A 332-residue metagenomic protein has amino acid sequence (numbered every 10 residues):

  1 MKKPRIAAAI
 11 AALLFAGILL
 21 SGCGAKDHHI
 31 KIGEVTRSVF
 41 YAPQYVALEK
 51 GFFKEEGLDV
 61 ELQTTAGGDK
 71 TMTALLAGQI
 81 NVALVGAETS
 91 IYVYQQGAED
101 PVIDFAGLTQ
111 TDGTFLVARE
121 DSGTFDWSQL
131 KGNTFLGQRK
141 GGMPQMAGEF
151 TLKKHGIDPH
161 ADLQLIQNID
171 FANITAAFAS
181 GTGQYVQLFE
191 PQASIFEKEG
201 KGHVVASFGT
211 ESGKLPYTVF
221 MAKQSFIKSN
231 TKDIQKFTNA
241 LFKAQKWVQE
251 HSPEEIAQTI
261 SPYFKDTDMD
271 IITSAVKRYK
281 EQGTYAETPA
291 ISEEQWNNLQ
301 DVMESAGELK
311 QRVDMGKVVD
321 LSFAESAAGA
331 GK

Functional and structural regions predicted by a protein language model:
M1-I10: Bacterial N-terminal signal peptides that target proteins for export
L20-G22: C-terminal motif of bacterial Sec signal peptides marking the signal peptidase cleavage site
G24-K26: Bacterial signal peptide processing site
H28-D158, Q164-N168, A177, Q184-E190 (+3 more regions): Short, glycine-/small- and polar/acidic-enriched structural segments that line small-molecule recognition paths
G51, E55, T210-S212, E281-I291: Short, solvent-exposed loop/beta-turn-alpha elements that line the ligand-binding surface or hinge of extracytoplasmic
T89, D170-F264: Pocket-lining segment of extracytoplasmic ligand-binding domains
K228-K310: Secondary-structure end/capping motifs
N297-K332: Conserved C-terminal helix/tail region of periplasmic/extracytoplasmic solute-binding proteins
